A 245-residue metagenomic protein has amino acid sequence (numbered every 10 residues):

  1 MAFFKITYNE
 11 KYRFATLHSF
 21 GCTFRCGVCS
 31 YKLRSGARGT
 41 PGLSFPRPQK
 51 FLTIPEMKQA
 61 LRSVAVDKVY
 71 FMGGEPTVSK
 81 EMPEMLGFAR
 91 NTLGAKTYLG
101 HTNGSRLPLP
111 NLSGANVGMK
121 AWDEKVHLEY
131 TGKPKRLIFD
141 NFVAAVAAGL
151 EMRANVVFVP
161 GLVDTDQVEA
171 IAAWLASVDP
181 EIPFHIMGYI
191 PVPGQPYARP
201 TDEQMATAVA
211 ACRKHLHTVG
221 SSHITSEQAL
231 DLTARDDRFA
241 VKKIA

Functional and structural regions predicted by a protein language model:
M1-F14, V64-V66, P160-A245: Auxiliary Fe-S-binding modules of radical SAM enzymes
M1-F51: Canonical Radical SAM [4Fe-4S] cluster-binding loop centered on the CxxxCxxC motif and its immediate flanking residues
H18, M72-G73: A secondary-structure boundary/capping signal
S19, M119, H223: Pocket-edge structural micro-motifs
C22, G74-E75: Gly/Ser/Thr-rich helix-start
P41-K50, Y70, G132-D140, C212-E227 (+1 more regions): Short flexible/disordered coil segments
K58-Y70, P76-R199: Conserved AdoMet/S-adenosylmethionine-binding subsite of the radical SAM
